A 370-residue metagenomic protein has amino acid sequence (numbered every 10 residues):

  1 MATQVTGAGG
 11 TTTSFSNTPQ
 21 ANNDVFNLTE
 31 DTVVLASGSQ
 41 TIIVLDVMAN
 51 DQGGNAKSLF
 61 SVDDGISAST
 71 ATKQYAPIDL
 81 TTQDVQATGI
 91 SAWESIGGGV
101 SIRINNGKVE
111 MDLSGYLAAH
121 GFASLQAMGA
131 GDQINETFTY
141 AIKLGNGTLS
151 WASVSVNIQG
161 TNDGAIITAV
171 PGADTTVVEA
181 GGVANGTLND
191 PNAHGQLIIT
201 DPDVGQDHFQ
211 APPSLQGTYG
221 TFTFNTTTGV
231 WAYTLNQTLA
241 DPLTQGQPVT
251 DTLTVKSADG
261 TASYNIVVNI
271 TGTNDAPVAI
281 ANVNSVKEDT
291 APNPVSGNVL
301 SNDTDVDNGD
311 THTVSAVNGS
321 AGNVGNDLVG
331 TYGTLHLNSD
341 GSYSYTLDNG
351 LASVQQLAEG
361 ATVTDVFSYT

Functional and structural regions predicted by a protein language model:
A2-I96, I166-L215, V278-G330: Extracellular ectodomain surface segments
T3, Q83-G160, A184, L215-G272 (+1 more regions): Acidic, turn/loop-rich segments in luminal/extracellular domains of secretory-pathway and cell-surface proteins
S14, V156-P171, I266-A279: Long, low-complexity ectodomains and other extracytoplasmic segments of secretory-pathway proteins
D51, L144, D163, D201 (+4 more regions): Acidic active-site catalytic centers that drive phospho-/nucleotidyl reactions and related ester hydrolyses
A165, T200, N225, T234 (+5 more regions): Basic, gly/Ser/Thr/Pro-rich low-complexity segments located predominantly at protein N termini
